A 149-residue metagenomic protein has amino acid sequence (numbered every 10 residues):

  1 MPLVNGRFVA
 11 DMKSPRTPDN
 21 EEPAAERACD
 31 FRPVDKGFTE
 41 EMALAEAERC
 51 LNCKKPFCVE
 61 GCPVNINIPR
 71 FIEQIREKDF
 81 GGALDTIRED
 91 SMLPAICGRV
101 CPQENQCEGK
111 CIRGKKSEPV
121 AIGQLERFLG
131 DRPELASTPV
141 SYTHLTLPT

Functional and structural regions predicted by a protein language model:
M1-S141: Ferredoxin-type iron-sulfur electron-transfer modules and their immediate structural context
T143-T149: Conserved small/polar residues in nucleotide/adenosyl-binding loops
